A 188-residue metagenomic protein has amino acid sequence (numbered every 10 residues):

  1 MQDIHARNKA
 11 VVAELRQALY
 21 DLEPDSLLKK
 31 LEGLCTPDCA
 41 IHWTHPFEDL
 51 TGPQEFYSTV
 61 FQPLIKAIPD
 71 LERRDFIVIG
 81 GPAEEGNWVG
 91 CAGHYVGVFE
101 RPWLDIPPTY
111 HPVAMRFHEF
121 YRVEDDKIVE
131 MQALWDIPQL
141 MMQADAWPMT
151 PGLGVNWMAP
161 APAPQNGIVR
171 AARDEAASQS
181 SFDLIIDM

Functional and structural regions predicted by a protein language model:
M1-M188: C-terminal and inter-domain tail/linker signature
